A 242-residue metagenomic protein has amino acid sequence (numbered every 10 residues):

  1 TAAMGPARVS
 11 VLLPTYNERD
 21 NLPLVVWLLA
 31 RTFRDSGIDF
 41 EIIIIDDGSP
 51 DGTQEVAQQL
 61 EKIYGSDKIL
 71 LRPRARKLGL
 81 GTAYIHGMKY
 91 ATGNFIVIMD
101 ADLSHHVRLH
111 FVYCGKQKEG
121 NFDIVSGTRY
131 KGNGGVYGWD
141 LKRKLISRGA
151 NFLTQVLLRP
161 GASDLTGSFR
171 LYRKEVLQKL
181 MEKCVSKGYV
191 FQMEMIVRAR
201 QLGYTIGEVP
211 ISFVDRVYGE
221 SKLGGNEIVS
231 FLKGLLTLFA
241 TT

Functional and structural regions predicted by a protein language model:
T1-R31, G37-I38: N-proximal low-complexity "stem/linker" segments adjacent to membrane-targeting elements
L12-T15, I45-D47, R74: Conserved sequence signature across two-component system core domains
D20-L24, D51-L60: Acidic helix N-cap motif at the loop->helix transition within catalytic regions of sugar-transfer enzymes
F40-I43, Q54-Y90: Conserved donor nucleotide-binding strand/loop of the catalytic core
D46-E55, L103: A conserved acidic beta->alpha catalytic loop
R72-Y90, F95, V107-Y189, R216-N226 (+2 more regions): Acceptor/aglycone-binding surface of glycosyltransferases and processive sugar-polymer synthases
P160-G161, S186-K187, I196-V214: Catalytic donor-sugar/metal-binding loop of nucleotide-sugar-dependent glycosyltransferases
